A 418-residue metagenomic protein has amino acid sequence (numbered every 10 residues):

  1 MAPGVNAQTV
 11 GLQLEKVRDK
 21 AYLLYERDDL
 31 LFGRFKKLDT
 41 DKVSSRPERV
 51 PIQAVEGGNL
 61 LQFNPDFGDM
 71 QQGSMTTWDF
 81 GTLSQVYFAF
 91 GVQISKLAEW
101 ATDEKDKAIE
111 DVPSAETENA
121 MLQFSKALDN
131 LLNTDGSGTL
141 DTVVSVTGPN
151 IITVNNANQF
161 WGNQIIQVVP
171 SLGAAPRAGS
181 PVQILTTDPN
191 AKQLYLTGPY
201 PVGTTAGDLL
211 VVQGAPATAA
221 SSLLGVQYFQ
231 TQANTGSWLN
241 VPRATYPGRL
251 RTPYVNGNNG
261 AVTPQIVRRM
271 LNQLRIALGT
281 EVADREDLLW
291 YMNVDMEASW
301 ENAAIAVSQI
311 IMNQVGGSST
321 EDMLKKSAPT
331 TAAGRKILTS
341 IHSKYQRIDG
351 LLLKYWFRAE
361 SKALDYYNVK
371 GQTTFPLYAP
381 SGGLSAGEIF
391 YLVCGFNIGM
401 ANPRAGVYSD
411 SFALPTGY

Functional and structural regions predicted by a protein language model:
M1-L61, S74-Y418: Core alpha/beta structural scaffold of self-assembling particle/tube/pore-forming proteins
D66-T76: General structural concept
